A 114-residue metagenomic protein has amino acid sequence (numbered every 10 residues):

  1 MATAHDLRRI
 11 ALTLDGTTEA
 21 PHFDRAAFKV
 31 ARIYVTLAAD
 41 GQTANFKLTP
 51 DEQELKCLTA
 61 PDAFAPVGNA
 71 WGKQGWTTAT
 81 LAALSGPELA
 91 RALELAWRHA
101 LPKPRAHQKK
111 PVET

Functional and structural regions predicted by a protein language model:
M1-T114: Charge-dense, helix-prone N-terminal extensions
